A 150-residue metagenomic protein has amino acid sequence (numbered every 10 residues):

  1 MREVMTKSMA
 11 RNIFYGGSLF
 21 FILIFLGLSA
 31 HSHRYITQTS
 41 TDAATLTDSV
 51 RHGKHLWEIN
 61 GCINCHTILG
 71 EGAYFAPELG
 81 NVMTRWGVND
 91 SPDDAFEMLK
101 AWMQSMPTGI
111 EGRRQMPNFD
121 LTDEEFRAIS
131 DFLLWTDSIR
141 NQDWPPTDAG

Functional and structural regions predicted by a protein language model:
M1-L46, W135-G150: Post-cleavage N-terminal segment of exported redox proteins
S18, G53-K54: Short N-terminal secondary-structure initiator segments
H31-S32, I36, A44, E58 (+2 more regions): Generic signal for short, ordered secondary-structure residues within or immediately flanking folded domains
T47-D48, H55, L69-A73, N81-D143: Extracytoplasmic electron-transfer domains, predominantly the class I c-type cytochrome c fold
K54-N60: Local sequence-structure signature of Cys/Sec-based thiol-disulfide redox active-site neighborhoods
C62-C65: Short cysteine clusters
